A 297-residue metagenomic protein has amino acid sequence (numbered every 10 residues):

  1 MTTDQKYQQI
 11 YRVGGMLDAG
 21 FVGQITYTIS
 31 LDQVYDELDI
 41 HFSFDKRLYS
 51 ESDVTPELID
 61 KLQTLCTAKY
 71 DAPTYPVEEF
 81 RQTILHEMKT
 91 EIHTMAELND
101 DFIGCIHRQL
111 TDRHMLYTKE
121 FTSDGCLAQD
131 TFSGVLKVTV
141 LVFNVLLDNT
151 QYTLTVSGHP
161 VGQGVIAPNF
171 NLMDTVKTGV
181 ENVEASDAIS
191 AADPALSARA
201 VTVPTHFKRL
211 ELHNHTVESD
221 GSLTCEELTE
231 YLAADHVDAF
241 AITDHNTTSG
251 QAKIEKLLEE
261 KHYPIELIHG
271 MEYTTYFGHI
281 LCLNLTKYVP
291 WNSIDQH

Functional and structural regions predicted by a protein language model:
M1-L210: Acidic, Ser/Thr/Pro
V201-H297: A metal-dependent hydrolase metal-coordination microenvironment
